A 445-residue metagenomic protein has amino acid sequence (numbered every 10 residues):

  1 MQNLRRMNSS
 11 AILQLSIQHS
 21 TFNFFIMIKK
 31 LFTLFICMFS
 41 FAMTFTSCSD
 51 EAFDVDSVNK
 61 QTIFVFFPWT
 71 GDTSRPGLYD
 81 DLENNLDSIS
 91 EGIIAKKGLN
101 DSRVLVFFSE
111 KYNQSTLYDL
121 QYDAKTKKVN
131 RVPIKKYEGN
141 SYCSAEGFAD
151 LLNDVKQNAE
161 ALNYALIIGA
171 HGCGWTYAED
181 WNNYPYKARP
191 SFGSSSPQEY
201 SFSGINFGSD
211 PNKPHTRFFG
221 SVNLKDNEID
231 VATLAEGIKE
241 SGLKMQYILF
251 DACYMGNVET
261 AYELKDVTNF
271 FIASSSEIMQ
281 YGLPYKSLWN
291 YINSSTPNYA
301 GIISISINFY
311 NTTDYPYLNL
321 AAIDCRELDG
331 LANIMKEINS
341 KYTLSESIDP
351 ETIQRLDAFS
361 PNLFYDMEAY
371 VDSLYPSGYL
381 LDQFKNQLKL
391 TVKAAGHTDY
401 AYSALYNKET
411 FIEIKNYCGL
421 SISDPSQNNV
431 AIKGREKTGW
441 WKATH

Functional and structural regions predicted by a protein language model:
M1-S47: Sec-dependent bacterial lipoprotein signal peptides
I28, A42-V65: Bacterial Sec-dependent N-terminal signal peptides
D56, G193-H445: Terminal, contiguous helix-loop blocks that mediate binding/assembly
N59-T62, G98-V104, A159-A165, G242-Y247 (+1 more regions): Loop/turn elements at helix/coil->beta-strand transitions in domains of secreted/extracellular proteins
W69-T73, E110-Q114, G139-N140, A170-T176 (+3 more regions): Solvent-exposed loop/turn segments at secondary-structure junctions within structured extracellular/periplasmic domains
L78-I94, G98-E110: N-terminal carbohydrate-binding/catalytic regions of secreted carbohydrate-active enzymes
S109-P133, I168-S221: Surface-exposed loop and adjacent secondary-structure segments within mature catalytic domains
Q114, Q121-Q157: Functional beta-strand-loop-alpha-helix junction segments that form "active/interaction loops" within catalytic
